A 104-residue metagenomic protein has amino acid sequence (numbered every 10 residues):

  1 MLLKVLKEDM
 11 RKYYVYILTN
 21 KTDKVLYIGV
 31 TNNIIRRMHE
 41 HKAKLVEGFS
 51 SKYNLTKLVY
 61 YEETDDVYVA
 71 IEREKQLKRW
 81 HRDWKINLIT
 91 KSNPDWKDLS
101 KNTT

Functional and structural regions predicted by a protein language model:
M1-E47, S51-E63, Y68-K75, L88 (+1 more regions): GIY-YIG nuclease catalytic motif and its immediate N-terminal context
W80-H81: A common structural junction motif
